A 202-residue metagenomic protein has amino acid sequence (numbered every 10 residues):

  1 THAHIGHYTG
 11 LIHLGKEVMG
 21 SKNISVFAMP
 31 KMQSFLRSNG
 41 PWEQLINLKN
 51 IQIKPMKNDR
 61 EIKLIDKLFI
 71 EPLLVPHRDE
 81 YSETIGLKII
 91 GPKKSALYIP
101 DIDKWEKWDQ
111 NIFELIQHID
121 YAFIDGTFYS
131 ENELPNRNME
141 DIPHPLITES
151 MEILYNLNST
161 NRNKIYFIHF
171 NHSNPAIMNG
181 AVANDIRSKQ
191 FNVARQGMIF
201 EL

Functional and structural regions predicted by a protein language model:
T1-F27, D120: Active-site metal-binding motif and surrounding structural segment of the metallo-beta-lactamase
H2, V26, I70, L87 (+4 more regions): Divalent metal-coordination and catalytic microenvironments
V18-K22, E43-K54: A short alpha->loop->secondary-structure connector
S21-S25, A96, K164: Short active-site oxyanion
I24-Q33, F123, Y166: Short internal beta-strands
K31-P41: A short, active-site helix/loop in glycosyltransferases that binds the activated sugar's phosphate group
I53-L115, M198-L202: Core dinuclear metal-dependent hydrolase active-site scaffold
K93-S95, D103-I199: Cap/insert and terminal regions of metallo-dependent hydrolase folds
